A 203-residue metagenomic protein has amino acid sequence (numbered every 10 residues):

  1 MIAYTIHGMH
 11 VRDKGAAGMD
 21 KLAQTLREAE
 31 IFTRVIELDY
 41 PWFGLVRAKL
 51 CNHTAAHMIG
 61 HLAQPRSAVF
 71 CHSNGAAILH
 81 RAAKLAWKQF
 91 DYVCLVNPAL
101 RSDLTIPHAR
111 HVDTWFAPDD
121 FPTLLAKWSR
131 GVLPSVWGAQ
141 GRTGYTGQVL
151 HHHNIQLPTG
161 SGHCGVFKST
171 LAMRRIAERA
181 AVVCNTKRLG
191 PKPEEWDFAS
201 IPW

Functional and structural regions predicted by a protein language model:
M1-P65: Active-site catalytic motif of lipid deacylating hydrolases and related acyltransferases
Y4, R34-I36, C94, D113-W115 (+1 more regions): Hydrophobic/aromatic beta-strand patches that form the interior of the parallel beta-sheet core in alpha/beta enzyme
I31-V35, S67, F90-D91, V112: Hydrophobic anchor at the start of a short beta-strand that flanks the dinucleotide cofactor-binding loop
F70-L79: Gly/Ala-rich beta-loop-alpha elbow adjacent to hydrolase catalytic centers
A82-D91: Conserved hydrolase catalytic core segment
K84, L104-I106: Short, T/G/N/S-enriched strand-turn elements that build extracellular solenoid repeat scaffolds
C94-D103, F116-F121: Active-site nucleophile loop of the alpha/beta-hydrolase fold
A109-W203: C-terminal catalytic-base region of ester-bond hydrolases, centering on the histidine of the charge-relay
